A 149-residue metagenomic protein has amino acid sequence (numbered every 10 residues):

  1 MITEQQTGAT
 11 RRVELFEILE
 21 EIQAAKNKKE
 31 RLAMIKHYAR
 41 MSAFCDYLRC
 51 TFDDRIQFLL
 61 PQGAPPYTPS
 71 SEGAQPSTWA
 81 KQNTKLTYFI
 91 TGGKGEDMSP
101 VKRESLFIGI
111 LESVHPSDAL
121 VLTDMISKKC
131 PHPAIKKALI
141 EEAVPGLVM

Functional and structural regions predicted by a protein language model:
M1-M149: N-terminal nucleic-acid-engaging modules of covalent nucleotidyltransferase systems
